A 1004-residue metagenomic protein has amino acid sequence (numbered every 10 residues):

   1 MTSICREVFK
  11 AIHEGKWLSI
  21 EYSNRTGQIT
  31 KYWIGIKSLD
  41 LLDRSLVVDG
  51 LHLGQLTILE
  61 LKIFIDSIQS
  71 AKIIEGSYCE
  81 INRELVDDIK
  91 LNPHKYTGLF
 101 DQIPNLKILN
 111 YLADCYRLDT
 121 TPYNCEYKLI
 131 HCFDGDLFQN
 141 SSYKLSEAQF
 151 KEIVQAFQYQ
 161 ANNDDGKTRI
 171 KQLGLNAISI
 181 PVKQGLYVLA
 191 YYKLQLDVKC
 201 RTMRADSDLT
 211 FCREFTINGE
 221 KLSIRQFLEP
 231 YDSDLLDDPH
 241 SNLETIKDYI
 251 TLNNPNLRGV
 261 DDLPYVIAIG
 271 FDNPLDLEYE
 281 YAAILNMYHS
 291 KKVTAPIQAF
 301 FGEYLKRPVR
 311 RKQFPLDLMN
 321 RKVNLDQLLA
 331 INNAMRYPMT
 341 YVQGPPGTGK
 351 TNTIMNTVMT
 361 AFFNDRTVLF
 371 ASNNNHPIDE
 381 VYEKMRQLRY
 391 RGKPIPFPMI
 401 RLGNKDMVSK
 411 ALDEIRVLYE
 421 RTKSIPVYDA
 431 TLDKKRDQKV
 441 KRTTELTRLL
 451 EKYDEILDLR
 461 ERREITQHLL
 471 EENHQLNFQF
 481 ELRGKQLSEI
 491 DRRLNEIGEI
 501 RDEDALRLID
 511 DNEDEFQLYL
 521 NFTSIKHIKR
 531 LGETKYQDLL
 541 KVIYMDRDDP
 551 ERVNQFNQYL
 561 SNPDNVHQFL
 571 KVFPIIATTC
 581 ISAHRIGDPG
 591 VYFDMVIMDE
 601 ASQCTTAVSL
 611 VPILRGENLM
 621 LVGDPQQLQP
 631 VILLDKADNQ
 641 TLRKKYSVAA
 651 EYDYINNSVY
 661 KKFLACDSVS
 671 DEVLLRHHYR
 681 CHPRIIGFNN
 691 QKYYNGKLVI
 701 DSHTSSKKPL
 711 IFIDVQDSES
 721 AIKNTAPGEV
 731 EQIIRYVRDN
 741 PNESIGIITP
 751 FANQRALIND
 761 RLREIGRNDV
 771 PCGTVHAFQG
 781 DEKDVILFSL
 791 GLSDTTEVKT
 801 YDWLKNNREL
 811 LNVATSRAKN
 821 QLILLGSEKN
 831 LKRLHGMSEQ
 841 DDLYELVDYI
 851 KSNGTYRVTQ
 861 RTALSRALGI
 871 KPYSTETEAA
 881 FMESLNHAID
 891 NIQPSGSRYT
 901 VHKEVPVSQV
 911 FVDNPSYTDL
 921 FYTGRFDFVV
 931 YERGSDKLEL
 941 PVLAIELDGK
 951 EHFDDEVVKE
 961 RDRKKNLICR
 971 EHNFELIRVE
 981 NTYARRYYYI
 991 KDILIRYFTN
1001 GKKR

Functional and structural regions predicted by a protein language model:
M1-V86: Core beta-strand-centered patch of the WYL/Sm-like small regulatory domain
N82-T216, R501-D504, L520-S524: A helicase ATPase "motif cassette" and its flanking acidic/Ser/Thr-rich regulatory loops
V182, V188-N333, V408-P426, L432 (+3 more regions): Pre-P-loop entry segment of helicase/translocase ATPase cores
R204, F215-E244, K306-T422, F556-Y694: ASCE P-loop NTPase helicase motor core
T245-K322, H474-F593: Conserved helicase NTPase catalytic core signature
D635-V673, L762-R763, T795-Q893, S897: Helicase C-terminal subdomain and adjacent C-terminal extension
G696-R761: Conserved helicase/translocase motor-coupling segment
G854-R1004: Nucleic-acid endo/exonuclease domains
